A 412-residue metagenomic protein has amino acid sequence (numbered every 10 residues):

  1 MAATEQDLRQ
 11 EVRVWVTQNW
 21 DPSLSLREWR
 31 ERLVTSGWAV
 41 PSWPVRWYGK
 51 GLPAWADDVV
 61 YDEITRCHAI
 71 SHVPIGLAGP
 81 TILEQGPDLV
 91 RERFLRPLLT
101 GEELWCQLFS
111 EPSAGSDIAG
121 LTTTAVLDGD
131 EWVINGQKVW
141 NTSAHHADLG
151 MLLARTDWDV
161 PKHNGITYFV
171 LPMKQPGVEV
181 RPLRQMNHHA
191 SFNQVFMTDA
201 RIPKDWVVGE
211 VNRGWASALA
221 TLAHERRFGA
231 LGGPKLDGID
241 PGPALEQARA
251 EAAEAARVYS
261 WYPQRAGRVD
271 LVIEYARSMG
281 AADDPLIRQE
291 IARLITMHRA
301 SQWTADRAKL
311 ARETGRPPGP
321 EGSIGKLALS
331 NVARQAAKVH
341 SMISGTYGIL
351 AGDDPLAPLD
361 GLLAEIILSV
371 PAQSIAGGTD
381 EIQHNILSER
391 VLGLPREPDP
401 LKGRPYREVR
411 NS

Functional and structural regions predicted by a protein language model:
M1-I75, L83, V90-P97, L104 (+8 more regions): Amphipathic, small/basic residue-rich leader segments at the start of a protein or domain
L24, R277, A281-R288, R299-P355: C-terminal helix-coil-helix/basic helical segment that borders enzyme active sites and/or dimer interfaces and provides
K50, N141, S323-S412: Alpha-helix capping/hinge segments and adjacent helical runs
H72, S113-S116, W140-S143, W158-V160 (+2 more regions): Short Gly/Pro-enriched turn/cap motifs at secondary-structure boundaries
G101-F109, L153: A short, Trp-centered hydrophobic/proline-enriched beta-strand micro-motif
T123-V126: A structural signal for short hydrophobic beta-strand segments in well-ordered beta-sheet cores
D130-E131, N135-L183, N193, L219: A short core secondary-structure module
V178-R299, Q373, V409-S412: Glycine-rich beta->alpha junctions and the first turn(s) of the following alpha-helix
